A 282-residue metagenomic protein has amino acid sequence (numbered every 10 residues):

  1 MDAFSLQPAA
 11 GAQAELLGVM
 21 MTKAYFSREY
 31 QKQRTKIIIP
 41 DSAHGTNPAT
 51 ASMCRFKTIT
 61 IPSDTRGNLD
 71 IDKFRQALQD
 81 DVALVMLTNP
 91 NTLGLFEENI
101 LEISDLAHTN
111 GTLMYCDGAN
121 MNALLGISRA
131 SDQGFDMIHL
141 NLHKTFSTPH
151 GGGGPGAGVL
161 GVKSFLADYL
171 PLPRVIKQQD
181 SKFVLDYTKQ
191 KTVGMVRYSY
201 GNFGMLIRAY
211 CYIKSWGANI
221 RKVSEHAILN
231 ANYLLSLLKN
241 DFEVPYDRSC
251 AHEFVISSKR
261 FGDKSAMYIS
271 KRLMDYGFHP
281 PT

Functional and structural regions predicted by a protein language model:
M1-A9, A14: Conserved N-terminal alpha-helix of the aminotransferase class I/II PLP-enzyme fold
L6-Q7, V244-S249, T282: Short beta-strand
P8, S63, L87-P90, I256-S258 (+1 more regions): Short glycine-centered, acidic/aromatic-flanked micro-motifs in structured strand/loop junctions that mark active-site
A12-D180, K191, K264: Conserved PLP-enzyme active-site core in the AAT-like
M137-H252, S257-F261: Active-site C-terminal subdomain of aminotransferase-like
G262-Y268: Short, conserved charged micro-motifs
S270-L273: Flexible loop and strand-edge segments within Gram-negative outer membrane beta-barrel domains
D275-T282: Conserved PLP cofactor-binding pocket of PLP-dependent enzymes
